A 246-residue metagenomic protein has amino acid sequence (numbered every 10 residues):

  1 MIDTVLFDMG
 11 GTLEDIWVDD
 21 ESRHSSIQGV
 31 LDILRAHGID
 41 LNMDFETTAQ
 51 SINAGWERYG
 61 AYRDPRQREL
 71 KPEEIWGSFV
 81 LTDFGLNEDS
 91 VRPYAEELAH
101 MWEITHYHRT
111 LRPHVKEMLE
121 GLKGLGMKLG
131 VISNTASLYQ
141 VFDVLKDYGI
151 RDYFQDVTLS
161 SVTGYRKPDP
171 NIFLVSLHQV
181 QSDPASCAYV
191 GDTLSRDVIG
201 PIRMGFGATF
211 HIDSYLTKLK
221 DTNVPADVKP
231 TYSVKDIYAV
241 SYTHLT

Functional and structural regions predicted by a protein language model:
M1-A49: Active-site neighborhood of HAD-like aspartate-dependent phosphohydrolases
F45-A99: A metal-dependent, Asp-based hydrolase signature
Q67-E74, R92-P93, H100-L129: Short, acidic loop-to-helix structural element flanking the phosphoryl-transfer center in phosphate-processing enzymes
K123-G130, T135-T158: Substrate-recognition/cap helix-loop segment adjacent to the acidic, metal-dependent catalytic center of Asp-based
R166-V198: Conserved Lys-Pro-Asp/Glu-containing loop-to-beta segment of HAD-superfamily phosphomonoesterases, centered on
A188-K229: Acidic, Mg2+-coordinating phosphoryl-transfer loop and its flanking beta/alpha structural elements, shared across
Y232-D236: Short acidic-hydrophobic, aromatic-tinged amphipathic segments that line or gate anion-handling sites
T243-T246: Conserved small/polar residues in nucleotide/adenosyl-binding loops
